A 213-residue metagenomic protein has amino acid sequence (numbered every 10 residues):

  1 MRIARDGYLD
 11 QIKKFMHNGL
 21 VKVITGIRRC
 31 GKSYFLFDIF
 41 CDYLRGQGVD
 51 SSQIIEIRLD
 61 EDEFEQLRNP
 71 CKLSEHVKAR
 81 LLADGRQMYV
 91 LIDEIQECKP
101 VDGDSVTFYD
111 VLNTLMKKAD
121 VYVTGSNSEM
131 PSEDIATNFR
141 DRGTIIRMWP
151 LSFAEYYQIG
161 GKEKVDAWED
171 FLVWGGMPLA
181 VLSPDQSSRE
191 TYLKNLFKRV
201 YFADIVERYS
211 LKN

Functional and structural regions predicted by a protein language model:
R2, P150-N213: Interdomain hinge/linker elements that couple catalytic modules in large macromolecular machines
R2-G19: Pre-Walker A adenine-sensing motif
I24: Hydrophobic anchor at the beta1->P-loop junction of P-loop NTPases
K32-S33: Conserved lysine of the Walker
I55-G85: Short glycine-rich substrate-engagement loop in P-loop NTPases that contacts/grips substrate
L91, D120-S126, R147: Structural recognition of the conserved hydrophobic beta-strand(s) that form the central parallel beta-sheet of P-loop
Q96-Y122: Conserved Walker B catalytic segment
E129-T144, G160-G161: Short regulatory helix/loop adjacent to the ATP-binding pocket of P-loop NTPases
